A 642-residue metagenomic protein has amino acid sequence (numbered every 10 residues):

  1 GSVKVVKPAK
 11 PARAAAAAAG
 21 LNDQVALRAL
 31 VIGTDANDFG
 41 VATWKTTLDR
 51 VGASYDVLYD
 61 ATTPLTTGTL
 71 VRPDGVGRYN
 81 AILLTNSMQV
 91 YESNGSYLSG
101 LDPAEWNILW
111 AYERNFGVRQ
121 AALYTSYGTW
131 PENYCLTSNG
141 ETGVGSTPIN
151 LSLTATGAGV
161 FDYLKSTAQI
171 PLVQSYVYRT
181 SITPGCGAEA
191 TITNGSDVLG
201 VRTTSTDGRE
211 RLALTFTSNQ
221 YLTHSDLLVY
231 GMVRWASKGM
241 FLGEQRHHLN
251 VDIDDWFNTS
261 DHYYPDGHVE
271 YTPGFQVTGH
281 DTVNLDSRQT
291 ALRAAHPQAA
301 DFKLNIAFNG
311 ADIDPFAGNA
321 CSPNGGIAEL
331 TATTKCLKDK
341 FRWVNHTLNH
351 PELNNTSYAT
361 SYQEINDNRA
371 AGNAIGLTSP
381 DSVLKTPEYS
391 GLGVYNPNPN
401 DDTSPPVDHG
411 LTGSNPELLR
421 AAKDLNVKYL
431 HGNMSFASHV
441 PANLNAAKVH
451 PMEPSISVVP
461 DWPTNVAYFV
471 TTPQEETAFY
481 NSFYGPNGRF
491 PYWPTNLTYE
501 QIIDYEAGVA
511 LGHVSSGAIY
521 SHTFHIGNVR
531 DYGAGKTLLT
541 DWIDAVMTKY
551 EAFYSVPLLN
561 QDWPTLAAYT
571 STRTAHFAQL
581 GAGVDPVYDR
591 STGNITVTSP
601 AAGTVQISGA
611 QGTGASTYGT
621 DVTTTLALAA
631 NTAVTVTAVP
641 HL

Functional and structural regions predicted by a protein language model:
P8, A12-A16, V118-G195: An acidic, glycine-rich "communication" segment
V25-R28, N107-I108, E113-F116, L123-Y134 (+6 more regions): Metal-dependent polysaccharide deacetylase catalytic core of the NodB/CE4 family, i.e., the active-site-bearing domain
L30-A122, G128-W130: Helical hinge/lid and interdomain linker segments adjacent to catalytic or ligand-binding clefts that mediate domain
T46-R50, R78-Y79, F116-R119, G157-G159 (+1 more regions): A glycine-centered loop/beta-turn motif at secondary-structure junctions
F216-G310, D339-N349: An acidic-aromatic substrate-binding cleft motif
T217-N219, V233-H262, N373-I375, P463-N560: Catalytic grooves of carbohydrate-active enzymes
G583-T617: Carbohydrate-binding surface patches
T620-L642: C-terminal beta-strand-rich structural cap/linker in extracellular carbohydrate-active enzymes
